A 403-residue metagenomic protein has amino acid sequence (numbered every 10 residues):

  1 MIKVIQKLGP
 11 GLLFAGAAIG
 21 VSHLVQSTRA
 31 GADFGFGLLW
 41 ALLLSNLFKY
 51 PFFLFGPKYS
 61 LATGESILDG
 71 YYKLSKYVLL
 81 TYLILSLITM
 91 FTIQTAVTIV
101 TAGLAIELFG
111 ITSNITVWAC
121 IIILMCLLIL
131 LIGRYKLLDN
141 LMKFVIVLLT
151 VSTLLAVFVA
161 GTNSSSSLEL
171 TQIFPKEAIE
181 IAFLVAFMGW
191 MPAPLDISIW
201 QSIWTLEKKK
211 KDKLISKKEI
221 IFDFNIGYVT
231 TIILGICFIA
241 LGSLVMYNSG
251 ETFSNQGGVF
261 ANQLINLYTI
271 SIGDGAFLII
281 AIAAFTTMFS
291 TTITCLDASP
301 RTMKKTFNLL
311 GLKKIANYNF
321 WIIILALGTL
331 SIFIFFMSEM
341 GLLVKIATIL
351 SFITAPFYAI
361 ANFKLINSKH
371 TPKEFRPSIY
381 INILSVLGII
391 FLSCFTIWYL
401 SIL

Functional and structural regions predicted by a protein language model:
I2, G35, A62-I88, L108-I115 (+2 more regions): Transmembrane-helix boundary/entry motifs in multi-pass membrane transporters
G11, L83, L108-L131, V147-F158 (+2 more regions): Transmembrane alpha-helical segments of multi-pass small-molecule transport proteins
S27-R29, L54-Y77, A105, F109 (+2 more regions): Flexible loop linkers connecting adjacent transmembrane helices in multi-pass alpha-helical membrane transporters
R29-L54, D69-K73, Y77-L80, A182: Extracellular loop-to-transmembrane helix junctions
L42-F55, E219-Y247: Selective recognition of specific alpha-helical transmembrane segments in multi-pass small-molecule
A62, L79-G110, M288-T306, M340-L342 (+1 more regions): Hydrophobic transmembrane alpha-helices that form the core helical bundles of multi-pass secondary transporters
L130-T162, P175-A178, A347-A355, Y380-G388: Membrane-interface loop-to-helix entry segments
V147-F174, L184-I203, A359-T371, F395-L403: Hydrophobic alpha-helical segments and their helix-loop junctions in multi-pass secondary transporters
